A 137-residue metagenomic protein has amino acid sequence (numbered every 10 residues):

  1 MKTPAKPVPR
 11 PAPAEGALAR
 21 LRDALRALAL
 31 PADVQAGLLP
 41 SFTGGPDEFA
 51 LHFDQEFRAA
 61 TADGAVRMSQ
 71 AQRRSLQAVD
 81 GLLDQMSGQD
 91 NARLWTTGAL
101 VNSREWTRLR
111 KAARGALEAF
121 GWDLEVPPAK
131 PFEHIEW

Functional and structural regions predicted by a protein language model:
M1, K111, K130-W137: Defense-system signaling and execution modules centered on TIR/cGAS-STING-like, death/scaffold domains and their
M1-A59: Short terminal alpha-helical segments
P7, P11, A92, E136: Residue-level detector of functional hotspots within protein domains
R26, A36, A50, F57 (+4 more regions): Low-complexity, compositionally biased segments
A60-A119, E125: Amphipathic protein-protein interaction modules
A119-I135: Long amphipathic alpha-helical segments
